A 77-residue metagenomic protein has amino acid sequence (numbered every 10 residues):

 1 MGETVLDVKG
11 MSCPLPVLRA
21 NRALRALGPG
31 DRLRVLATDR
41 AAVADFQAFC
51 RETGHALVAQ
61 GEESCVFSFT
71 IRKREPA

Functional and structural regions predicted by a protein language model:
G2-V8: Immediate flanking context of iron-sulfur cluster ligation sites
V8-G61: Amphipathic, hydrophobic secondary-structure cores in small proteins
S64-V66: Short acidic/glycine-enriched loop/turn segments that link adjacent beta-strands
S68-A77: Core SAM-dependent methyltransferase catalytic element
